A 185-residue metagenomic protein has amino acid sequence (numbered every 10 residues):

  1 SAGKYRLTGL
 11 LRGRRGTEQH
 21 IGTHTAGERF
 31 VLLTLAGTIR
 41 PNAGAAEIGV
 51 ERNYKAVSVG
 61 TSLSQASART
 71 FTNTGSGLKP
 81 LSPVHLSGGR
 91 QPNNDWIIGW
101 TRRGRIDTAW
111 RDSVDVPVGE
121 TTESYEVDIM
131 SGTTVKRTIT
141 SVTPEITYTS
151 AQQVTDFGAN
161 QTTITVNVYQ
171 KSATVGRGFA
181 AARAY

Functional and structural regions predicted by a protein language model:
S1-Y185: Interface-prone segments of viral and bacterial extracellular assemblies
